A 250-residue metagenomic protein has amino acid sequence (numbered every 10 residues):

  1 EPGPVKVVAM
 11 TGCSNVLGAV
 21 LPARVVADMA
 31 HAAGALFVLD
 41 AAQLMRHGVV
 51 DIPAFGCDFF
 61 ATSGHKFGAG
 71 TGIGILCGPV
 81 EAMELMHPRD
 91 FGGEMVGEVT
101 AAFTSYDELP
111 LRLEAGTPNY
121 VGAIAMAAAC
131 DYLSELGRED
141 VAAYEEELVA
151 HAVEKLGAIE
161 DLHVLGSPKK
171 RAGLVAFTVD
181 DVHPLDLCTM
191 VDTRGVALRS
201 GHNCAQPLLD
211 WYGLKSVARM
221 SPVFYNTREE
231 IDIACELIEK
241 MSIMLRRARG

Functional and structural regions predicted by a protein language model:
E1-G250: Pyridoxal 5′-phosphate
